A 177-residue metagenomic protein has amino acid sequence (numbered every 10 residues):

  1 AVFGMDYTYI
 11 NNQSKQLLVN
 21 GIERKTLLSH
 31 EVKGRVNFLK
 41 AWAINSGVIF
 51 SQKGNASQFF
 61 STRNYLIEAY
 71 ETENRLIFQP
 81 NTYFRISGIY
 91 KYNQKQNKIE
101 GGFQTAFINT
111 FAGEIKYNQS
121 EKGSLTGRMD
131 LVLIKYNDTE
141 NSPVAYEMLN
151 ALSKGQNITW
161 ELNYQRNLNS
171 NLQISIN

Functional and structural regions predicted by a protein language model:
A1-N177: Exposed, low-structure sequence patches enriched in small/polar residues
